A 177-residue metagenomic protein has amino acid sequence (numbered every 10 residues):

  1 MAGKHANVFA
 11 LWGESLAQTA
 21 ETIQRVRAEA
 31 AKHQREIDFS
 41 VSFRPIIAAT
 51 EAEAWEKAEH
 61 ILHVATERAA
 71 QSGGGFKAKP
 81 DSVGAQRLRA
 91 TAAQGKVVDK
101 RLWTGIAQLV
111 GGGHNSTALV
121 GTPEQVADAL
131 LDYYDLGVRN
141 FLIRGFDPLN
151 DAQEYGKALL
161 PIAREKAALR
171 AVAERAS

Functional and structural regions predicted by a protein language model:
K4, E21, A52-E53, E154-K157: Generic recognition of short, well-ordered alpha-helical segments
K4-H5, L136-G137: Structural motif
A6-F9, V26, E56-A58, K157-L160: Short secondary-structure boundary/capping segments
N7-L11, I37-R44, F141-R144: Hydrophobic faces of well-ordered beta-strands that scaffold small-molecule active sites in alpha/beta enzyme cores
G13-Q18, N140-G156: Glycine-rich, proline-tolerant flexible connector loops at the mouths of alpha/beta enzymes
E14-Y134, R164-S177: An alpha-helical appendage that flanks or caps ligand/catalytic pockets
